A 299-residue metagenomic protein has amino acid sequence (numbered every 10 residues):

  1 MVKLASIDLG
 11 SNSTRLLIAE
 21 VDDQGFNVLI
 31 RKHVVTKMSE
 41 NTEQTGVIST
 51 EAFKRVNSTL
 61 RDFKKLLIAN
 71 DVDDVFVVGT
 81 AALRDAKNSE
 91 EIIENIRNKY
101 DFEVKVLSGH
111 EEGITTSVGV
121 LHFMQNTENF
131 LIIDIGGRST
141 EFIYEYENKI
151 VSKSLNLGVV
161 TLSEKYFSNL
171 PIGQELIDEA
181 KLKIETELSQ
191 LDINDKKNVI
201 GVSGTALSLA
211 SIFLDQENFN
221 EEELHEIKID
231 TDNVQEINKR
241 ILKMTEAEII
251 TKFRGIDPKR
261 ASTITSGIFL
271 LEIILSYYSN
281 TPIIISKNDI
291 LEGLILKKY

Functional and structural regions predicted by a protein language model:
V2-N27: N-terminal basic/disordered segments at the start of proteins
L4-D8, F130-D134, V199: Short glycine-aspartate micro-motif
S11, G137, G204-L207: Short, glycine/acidic-enriched loop or turn micro-motifs at the edges of active sites
I18, N41-V72, T80-I93, R97-N129 (+2 more regions): Helical "lid/coupling" subdomains associated with nucleotide-phosphate turnover
Q24-L29, K149-V151: Beta-strand initiation motifs
R31-V35: Short amphipathic
G137-Y144: Acidic, divalent-metal-coordinating active-site segment for phosphoryl/phosphodiester hydrolysis, typified by short
